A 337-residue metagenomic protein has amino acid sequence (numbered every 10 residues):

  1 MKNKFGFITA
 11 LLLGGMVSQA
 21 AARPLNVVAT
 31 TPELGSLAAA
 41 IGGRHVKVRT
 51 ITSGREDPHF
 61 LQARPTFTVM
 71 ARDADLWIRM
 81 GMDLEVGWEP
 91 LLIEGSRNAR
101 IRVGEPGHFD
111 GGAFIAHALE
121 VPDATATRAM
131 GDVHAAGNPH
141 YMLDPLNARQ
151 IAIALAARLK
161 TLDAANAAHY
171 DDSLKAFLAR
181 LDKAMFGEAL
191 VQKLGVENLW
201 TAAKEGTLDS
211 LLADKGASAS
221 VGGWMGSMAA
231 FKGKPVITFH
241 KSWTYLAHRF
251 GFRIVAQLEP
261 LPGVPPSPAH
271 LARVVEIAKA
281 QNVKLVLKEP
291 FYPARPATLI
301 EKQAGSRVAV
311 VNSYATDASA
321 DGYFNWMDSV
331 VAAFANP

Functional and structural regions predicted by a protein language model:
M1-K4: Positively charged n-region of N-terminal signal peptides that target proteins for export
G6-M16: Bacterial N-terminal signal peptides
A22-P337: Extracytoplasmic metal-acquisition and chelation regions
